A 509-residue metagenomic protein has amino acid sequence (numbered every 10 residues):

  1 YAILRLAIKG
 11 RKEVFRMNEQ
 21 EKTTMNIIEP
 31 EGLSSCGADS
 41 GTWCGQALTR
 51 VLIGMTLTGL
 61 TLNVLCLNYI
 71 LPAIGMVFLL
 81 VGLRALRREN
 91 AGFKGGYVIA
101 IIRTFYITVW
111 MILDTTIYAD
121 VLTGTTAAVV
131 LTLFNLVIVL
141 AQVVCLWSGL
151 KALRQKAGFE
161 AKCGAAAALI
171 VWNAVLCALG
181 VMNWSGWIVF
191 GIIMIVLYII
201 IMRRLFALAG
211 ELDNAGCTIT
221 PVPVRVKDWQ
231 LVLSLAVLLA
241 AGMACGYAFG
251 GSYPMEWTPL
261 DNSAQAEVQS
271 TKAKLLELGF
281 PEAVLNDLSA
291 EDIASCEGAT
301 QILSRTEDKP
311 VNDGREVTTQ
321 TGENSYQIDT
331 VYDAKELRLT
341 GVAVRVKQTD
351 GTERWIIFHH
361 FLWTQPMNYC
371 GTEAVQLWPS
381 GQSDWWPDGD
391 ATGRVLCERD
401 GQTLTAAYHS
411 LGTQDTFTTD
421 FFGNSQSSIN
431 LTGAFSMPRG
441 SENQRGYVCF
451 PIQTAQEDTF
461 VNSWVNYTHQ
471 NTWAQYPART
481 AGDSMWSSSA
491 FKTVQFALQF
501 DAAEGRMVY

Functional and structural regions predicted by a protein language model:
Y1-E13, K22-M25: Short, positively charged and aromatic/hydrophobic N-terminal segments
M17-G82: N-terminal topogenic module of multi-pass integral membrane proteins
L86, V143-G164, I195-P223: Cytosolic juxtamembrane helix at the C-terminal end of the final transmembrane segment
W110-V121, T132-N135, Q365-R445: Structured domain cores in non-transmembrane regions
M111-G180: Membrane-proximal helix-loop-helix units in multi-pass membrane proteins
T218-P254: Internal/C-terminal transmembrane anchor helices
A240-Q269, L278-G279, F417-Y509: A eukaryote-biased signal for long
E277-T392: Short N-terminal edge-element motif at the start of the domain
